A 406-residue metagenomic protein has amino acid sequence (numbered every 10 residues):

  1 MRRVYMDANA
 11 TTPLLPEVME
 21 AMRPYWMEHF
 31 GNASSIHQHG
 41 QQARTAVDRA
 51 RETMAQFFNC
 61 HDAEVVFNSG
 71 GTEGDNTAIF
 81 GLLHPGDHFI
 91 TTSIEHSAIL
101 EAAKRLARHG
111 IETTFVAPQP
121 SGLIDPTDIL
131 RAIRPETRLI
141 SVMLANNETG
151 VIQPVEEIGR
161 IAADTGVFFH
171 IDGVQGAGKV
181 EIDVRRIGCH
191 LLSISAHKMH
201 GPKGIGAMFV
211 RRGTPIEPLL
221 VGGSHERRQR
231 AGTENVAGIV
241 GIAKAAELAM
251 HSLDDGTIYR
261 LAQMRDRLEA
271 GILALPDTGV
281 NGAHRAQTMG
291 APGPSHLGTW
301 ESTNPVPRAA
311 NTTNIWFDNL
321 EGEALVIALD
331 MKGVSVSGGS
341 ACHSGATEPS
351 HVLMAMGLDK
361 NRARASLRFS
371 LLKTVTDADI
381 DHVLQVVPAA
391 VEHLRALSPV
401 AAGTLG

Functional and structural regions predicted by a protein language model:
M1-G406: Pyridoxal 5′-phosphate
